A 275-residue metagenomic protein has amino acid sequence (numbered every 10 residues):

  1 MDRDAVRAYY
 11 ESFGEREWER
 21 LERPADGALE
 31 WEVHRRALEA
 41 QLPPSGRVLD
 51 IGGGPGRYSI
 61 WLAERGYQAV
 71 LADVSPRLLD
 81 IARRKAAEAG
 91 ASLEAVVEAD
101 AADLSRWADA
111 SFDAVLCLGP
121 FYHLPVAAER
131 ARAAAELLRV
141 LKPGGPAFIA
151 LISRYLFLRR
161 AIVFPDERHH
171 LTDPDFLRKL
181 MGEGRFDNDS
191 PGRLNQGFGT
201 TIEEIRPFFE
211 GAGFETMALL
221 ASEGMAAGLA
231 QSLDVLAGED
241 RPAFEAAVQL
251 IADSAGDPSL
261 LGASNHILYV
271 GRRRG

Functional and structural regions predicted by a protein language model:
M1-P44, R57: Conserved class I S-adenosyl-L-methionine
S45-G52: Conserved class I S-adenosyl-L-methionine
L49, R57-D103: Class I SAM-dependent methyltransferase SAM/SAH-binding core
S105-V115: A short acidic, Gly/Pro-enriched loop at the edge of an enzyme's catalytic core that lines a small-molecule cofactor
L124, D189-E203: Acceptor-substrate binding/catalytic loop of class I
A131-P143: A short glycine-rich, Lys/Arg-flanked "PGG" loop and its adjoining helix->strand segment in the class I
P146-R178: Conserved class I S-adenosyl-L-methionine
F208, A212-G275: C-terminal lobe and adjacent flexible extensions of AdoMet/dcAdoMet transferase-like proteins
